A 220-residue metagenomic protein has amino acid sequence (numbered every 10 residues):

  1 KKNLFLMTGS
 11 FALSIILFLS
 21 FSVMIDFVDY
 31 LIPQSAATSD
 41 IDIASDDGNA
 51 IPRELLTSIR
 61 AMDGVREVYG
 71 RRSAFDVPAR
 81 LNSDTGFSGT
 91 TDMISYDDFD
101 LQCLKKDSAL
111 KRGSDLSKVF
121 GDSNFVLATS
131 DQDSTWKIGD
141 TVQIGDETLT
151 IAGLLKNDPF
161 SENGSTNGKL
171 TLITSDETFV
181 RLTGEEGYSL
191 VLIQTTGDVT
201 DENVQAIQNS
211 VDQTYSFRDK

Functional and structural regions predicted by a protein language model:
F5-M7, L13-D40: Alpha-helical transmembrane segments
V28-D46, G86-F87, G184-G187: Membrane-proximal juxtamembrane linkers immediately C-terminal to transmembrane helices
S39, R53-M62, R66-D140, E147-N163 (+1 more regions): Short beta-strand boundary microenvironments
A44-I51, T195-V199: Short, surface-exposed ligand-recognition loops at beta-strand->loop->(often short) alpha-helix junctions that present
N157-D198: Small-residue transmembrane helix packing/gating motifs
T195-K220: A cross-kingdom feature of multi-pass membrane systems that activates on extracytoplasmic/periplasmic
